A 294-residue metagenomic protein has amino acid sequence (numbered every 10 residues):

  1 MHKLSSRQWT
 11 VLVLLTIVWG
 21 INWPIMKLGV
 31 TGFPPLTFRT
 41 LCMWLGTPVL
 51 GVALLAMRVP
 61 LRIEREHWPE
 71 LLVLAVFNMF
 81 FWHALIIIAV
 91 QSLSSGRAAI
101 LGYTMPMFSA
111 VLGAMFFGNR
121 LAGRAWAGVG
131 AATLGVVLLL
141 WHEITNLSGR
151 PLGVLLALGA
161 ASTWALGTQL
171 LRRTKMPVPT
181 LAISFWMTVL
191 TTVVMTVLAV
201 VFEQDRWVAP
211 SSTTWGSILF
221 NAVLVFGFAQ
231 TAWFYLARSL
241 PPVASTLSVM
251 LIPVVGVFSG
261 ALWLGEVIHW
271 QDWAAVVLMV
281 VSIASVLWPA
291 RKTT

Functional and structural regions predicted by a protein language model:
L4-W9, G32-T40, I63-P69, W141-T163 (+2 more regions): Juxtamembrane helix-entry segments on the extracytoplasmic side of multipass membrane proteins
V18, N22-W23, G51-G102, L138 (+1 more regions): Specific transmembrane alpha-helical segments of multi-pass solute transporters/efflux pumps, especially DMT/EamA
I21, I25-L28, G32, G46-E64 (+4 more regions): Membrane-interface helix-cap regions at the ends of transmembrane helices in multi-pass membrane proteins
P24-K27, L36, L50, S109-V111 (+4 more regions): Transmembrane alpha-helical segments that form core, pore/gating elements of small-molecule transporters/exporters
G29, F38, C42, A89 (+10 more regions): Hydrophobic/aromatic residues within transmembrane alpha-helices of multi-pass small-molecule transporters
R39-L41, M79, H83, A98-T104 (+2 more regions): Helix-helix packing/entry segments at the starts of transmembrane helices
L50, L72, T104, L112 (+6 more regions): Hydrophobic transmembrane alpha-helices of multi-pass small-molecule transport proteins
E66-V73, L121-T133, G153-V154, V178-M187 (+1 more regions): Cytoplasmic-side transmembrane-helix entry/capping segments in multi-pass membrane proteins
